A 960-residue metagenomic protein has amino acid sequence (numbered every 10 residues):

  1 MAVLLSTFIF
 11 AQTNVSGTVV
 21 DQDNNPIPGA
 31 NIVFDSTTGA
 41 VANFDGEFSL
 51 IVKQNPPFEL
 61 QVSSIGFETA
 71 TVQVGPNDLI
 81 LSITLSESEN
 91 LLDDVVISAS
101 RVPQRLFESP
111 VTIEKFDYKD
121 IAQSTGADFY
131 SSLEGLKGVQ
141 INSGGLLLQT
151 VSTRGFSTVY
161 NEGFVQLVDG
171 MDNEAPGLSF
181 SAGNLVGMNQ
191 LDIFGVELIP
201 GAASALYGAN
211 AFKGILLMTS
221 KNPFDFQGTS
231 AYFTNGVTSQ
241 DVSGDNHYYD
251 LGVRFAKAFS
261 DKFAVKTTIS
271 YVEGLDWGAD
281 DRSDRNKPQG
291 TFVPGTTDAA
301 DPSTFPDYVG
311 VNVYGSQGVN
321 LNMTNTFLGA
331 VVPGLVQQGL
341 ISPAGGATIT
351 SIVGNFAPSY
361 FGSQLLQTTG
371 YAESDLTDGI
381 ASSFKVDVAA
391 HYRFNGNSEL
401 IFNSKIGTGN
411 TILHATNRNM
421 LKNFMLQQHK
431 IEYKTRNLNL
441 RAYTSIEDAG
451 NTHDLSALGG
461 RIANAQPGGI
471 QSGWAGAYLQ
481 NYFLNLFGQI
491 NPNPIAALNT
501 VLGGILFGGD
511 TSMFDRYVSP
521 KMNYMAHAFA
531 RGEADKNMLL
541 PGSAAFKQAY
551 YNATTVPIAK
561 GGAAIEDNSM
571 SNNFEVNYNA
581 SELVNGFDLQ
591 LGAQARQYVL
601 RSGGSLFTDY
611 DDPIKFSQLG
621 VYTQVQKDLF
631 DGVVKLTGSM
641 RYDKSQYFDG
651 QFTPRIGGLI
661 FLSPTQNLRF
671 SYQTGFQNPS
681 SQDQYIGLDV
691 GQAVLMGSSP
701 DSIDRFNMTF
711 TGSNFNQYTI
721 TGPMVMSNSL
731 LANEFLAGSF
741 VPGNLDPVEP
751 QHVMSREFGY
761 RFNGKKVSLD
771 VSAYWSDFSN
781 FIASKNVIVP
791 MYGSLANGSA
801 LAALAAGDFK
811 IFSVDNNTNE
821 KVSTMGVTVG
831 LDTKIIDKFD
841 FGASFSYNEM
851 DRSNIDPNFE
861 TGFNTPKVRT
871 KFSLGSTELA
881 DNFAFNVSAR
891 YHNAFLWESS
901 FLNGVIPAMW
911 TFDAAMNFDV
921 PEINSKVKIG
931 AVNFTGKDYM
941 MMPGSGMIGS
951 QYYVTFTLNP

Functional and structural regions predicted by a protein language model:
V20-N25, N31-D35, Q61-E68, P76-A122: Short, acidic, small-residue-rich periplasmic hinge/interaction motif at the N-terminus of Gram-negative outer-membrane
T38-E47: Short, acidic Ser/Thr/Gly-rich low-complexity loop/linker segments typical of extracellular and cell-surface proteins
S49-I51, M171-P200: Short acidic/polar hinge/loop motifs at secondary-structure boundaries that mediate gating or recognition
I51, I113, Y130-A175, F194-G195: Extracytoplasmic beta-strand/coil segments of soluble accessory domains associated with Gram-negative outer-membrane
L191-G195, P200, A205-N286, S382-F384: Outer-membrane beta-barrel translocator/receptor signature
A256-K262, T268-G274, A381, M425-H429 (+6 more regions): Conserved C-terminal beta-signal and adjacent last beta-strands/turns of outer-membrane beta-barrel proteins
D701-I811: Membrane-embedded beta-barrel scaffold of Gram-negative outer-membrane proteins
S772-L896: Gram-negative outer-membrane beta-barrel transporters
